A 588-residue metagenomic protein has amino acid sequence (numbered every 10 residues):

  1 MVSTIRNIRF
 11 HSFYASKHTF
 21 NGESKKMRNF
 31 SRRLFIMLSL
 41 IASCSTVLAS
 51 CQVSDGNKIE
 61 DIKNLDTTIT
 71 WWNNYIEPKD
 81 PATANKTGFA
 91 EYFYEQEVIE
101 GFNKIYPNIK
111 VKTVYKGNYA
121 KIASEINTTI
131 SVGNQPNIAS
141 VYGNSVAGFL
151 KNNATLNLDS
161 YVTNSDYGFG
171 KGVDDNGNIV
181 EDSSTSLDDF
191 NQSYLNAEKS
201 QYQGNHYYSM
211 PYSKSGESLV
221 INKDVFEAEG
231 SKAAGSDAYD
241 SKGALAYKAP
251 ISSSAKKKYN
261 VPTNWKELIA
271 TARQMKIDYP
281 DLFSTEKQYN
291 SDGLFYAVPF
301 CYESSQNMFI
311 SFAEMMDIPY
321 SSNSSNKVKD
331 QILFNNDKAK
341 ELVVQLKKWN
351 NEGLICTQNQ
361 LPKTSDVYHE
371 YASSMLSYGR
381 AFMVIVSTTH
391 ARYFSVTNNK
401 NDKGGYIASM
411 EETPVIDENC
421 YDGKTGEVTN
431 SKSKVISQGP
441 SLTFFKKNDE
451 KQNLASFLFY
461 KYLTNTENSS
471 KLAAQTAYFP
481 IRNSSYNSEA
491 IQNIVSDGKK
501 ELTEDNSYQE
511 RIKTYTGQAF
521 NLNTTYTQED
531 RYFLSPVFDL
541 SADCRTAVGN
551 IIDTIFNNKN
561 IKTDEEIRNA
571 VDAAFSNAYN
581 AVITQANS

Functional and structural regions predicted by a protein language model:
F10, F20, R28-F30, I41-A154 (+4 more regions): Conserved N-terminal structural module of periplasmic/extracytoplasmic solute-binding proteins
R32-I36, F226: N-terminal export leaders
K110, G204, I355, N399-A490: Extracytoplasmic/periplasmic substrate-recognition and gating elements
N144-S218, D224, K232, D237-D240 (+3 more regions): Hinge/lid segment of periplasmic solute-binding proteins
D159-D189, A233-N260, V298, I318-E341 (+6 more regions): Short, solvent-exposed loop/beta-turn-alpha elements that line the ligand-binding surface or hinge of extracytoplasmic
L195-L219, E227, G243-Q331: Extracytoplasmic/periplasmic solute-binding protein
I269-R273, A313, S324-D366, E411-C420: Glycine-centered hinge/linker elements that transmit conformational signals in sensory and ligand-binding systems
K500-S588: Conserved C-terminal helix/tail region of periplasmic/extracytoplasmic solute-binding proteins
